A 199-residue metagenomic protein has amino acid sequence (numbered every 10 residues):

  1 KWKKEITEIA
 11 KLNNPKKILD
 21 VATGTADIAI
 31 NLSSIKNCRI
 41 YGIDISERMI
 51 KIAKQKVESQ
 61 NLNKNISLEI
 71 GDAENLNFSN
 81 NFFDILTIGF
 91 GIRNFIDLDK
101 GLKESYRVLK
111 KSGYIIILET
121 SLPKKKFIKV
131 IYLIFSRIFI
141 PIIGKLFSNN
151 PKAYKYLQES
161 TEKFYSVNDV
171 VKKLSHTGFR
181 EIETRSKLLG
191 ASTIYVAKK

Functional and structural regions predicted by a protein language model:
K1-K16, N31: Conserved alpha-helix/loop element of class I SAM-dependent methyltransferases that forms part of the SAM/SAH-binding
K17-N75: Class I SAM-dependent methyltransferase SAM/SAH-binding core
I45, D97, T120: Short beta->alpha hinge that forms the Motif I/post-I loop of the SAM-binding pocket
E74-L86: A short acidic, Gly/Pro-enriched loop at the edge of an enzyme's catalytic core that lines a small-molecule cofactor
D84-D97: A short SAM/SAH-binding and catalytic strip from SAM-dependent methyltransferases
D99-K111: A short glycine-rich, Lys/Arg-flanked "PGG" loop and its adjoining helix->strand segment in the class I
L118, L122-K173, T177, E183: C-terminal alpha-helical "lid/dimerization" subdomain adjacent to the S-adenosyl-L-methionine
S175-K199: Core SAM-dependent methyltransferase catalytic element
